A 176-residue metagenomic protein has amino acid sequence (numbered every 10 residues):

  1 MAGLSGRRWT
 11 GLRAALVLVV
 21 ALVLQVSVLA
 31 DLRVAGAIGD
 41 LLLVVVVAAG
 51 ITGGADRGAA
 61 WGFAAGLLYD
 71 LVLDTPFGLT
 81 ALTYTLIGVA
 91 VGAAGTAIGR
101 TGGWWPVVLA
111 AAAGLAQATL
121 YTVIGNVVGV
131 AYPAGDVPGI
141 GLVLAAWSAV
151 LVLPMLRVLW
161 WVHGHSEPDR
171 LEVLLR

Functional and structural regions predicted by a protein language model:
M1-R176: Terminal, non-globular segments
